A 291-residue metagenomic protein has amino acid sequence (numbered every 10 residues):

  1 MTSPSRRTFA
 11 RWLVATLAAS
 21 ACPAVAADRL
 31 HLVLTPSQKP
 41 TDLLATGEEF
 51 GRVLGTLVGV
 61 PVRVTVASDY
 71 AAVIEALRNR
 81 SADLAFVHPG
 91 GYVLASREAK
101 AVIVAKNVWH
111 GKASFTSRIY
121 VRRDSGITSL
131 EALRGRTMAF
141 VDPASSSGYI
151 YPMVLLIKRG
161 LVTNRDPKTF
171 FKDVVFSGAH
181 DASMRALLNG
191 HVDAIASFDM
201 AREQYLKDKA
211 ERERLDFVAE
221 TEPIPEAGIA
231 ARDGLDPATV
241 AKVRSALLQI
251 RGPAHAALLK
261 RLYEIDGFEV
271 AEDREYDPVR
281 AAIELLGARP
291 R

Functional and structural regions predicted by a protein language model:
T2-T16: N-terminal secretory signal peptides and thylakoid transit peptides that target proteins across membranes
A21-P23: N-terminal signal peptide c-region/cleavage motif recognized by signal peptidases
D28, L32-G55, G90, T116-S183: Bilobed "Venus flytrap"/periplasmic-binding protein-like clamshell domains and structurally analogous long
L30-E49, G55, I224-E226, A230-R291: An extracytoplasmic/periplasmic, membrane-proximal ligand-sensing/linker region
A71-A85, E98-A99, E131, V175-A196 (+1 more regions): Short helices/loops that flank or line small-molecule/ion binding pockets
E75-A132, P143: Acidic, polar ligand-binding/catalytic clefts
P89-E98, P152-K158, A186-E213: A ligand-binding cleft/hinge motif common to bilobed small-molecule-binding domains
A101-K112, K172-D173, Y205-P223: Short beta-strand->loop
